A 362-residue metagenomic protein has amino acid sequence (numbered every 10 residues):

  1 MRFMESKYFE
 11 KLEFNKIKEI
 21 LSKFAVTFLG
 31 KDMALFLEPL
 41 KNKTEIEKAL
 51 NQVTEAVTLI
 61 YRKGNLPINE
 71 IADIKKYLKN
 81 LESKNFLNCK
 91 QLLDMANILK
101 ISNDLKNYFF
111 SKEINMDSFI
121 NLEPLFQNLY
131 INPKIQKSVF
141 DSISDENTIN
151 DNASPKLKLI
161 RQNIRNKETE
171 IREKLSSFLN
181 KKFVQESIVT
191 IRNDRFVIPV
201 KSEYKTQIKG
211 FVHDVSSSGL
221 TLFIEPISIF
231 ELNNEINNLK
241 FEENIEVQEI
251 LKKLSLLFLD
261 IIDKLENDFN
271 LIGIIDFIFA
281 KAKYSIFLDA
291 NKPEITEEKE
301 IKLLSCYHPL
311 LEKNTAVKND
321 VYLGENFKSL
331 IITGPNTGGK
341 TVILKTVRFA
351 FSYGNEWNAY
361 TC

Functional and structural regions predicted by a protein language model:
R2-N65, L81-L87, N103, M116-I120 (+2 more regions): Alpha-helical coupling/stalk and coiled-coil linker elements that connect catalytic or binding modules and transmit
N69: Cationic-aromatic interfacial patches
L87-L105: Short secondary-structure subsegments characteristic of cysteine-rich extracellular domains
F110-Q127: Short, Lys/Arg-rich amphipathic alpha-helical interaction segments that bind nucleic acids or acidic protein surfaces
Y130-I131: Extended, EK/Q-rich alpha-helical coiled-coil segments that serve as long dimerization/scaffolding arms in large
